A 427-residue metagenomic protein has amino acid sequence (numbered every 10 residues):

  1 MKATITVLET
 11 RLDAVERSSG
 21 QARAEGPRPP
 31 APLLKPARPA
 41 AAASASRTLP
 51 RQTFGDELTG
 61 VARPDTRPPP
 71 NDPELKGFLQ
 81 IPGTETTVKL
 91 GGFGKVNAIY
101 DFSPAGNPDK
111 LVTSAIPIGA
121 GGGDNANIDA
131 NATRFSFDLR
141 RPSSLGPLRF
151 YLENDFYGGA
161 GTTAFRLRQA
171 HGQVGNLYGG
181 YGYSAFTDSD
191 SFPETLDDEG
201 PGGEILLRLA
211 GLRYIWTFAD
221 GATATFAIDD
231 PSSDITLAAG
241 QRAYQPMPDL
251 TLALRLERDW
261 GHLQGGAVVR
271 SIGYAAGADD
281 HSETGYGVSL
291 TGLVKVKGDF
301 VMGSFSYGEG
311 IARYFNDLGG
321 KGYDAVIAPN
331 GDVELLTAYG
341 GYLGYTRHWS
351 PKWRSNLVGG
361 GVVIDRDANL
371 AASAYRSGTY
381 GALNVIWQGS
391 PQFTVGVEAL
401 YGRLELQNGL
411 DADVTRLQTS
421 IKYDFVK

Functional and structural regions predicted by a protein language model:
M1-F102: N-terminal periplasmic/intermembrane-space "pro-region" immediately following the signal or transit peptide
R63, R67-P68, D124-N127, G161-A164 (+7 more regions): Replace "Gram-negative outer membrane beta-barrel proteins" with "bacterial and organellar outer membrane beta-barrel
E74-D234, Y244-H262, L293-I311: Outer membrane beta-barrel
D101, P142, D155-G161, S184-D188 (+8 more regions): Sequence/structural signature of outer-membrane beta-barrel proteins
N131-F135, R168-A170, R208-L212, P248-L252 (+5 more regions): Hydrophobic, lipid-facing positions within transmembrane beta-strands of outer-membrane proteins
E257-Y375: Detector for outer-membrane/organellar transmembrane beta-barrel domains, recognizing the amphipathic beta-strand
D413-K427: Outer-membrane beta-barrel "beta-signal"
